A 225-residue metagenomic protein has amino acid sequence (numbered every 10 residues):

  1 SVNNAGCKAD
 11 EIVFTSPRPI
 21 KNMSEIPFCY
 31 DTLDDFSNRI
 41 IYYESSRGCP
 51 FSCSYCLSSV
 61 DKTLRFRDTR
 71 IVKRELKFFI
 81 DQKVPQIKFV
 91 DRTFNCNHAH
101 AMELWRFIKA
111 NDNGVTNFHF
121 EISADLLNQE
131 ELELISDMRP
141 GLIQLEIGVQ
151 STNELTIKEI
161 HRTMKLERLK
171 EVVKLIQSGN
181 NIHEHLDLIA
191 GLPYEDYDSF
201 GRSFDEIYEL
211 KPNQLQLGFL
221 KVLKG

Functional and structural regions predicted by a protein language model:
S1, I135-I143, I207-L215: Structural recognition of alpha->loop->beta junctions
S1-P19: Glycine-rich beta-alpha loop elements in corrinoid/cobalamin-binding modules across cobalamin-dependent enzymes
N3, R92, L220: Flexible loop residues that form catalytic and substrate-binding hotspots at small-molecule/glycan-binding clefts
S24-S178, A190: Radical SAM [4Fe-4S] cluster-binding motif and immediate context
F51, H98-A99, L155-I160, A190-D198 (+1 more regions): Flexible glycine/acidic-rich beta-alpha junction loops that bind and position SAM and/or redox cofactors in anaerobic
E131-I135, Y194-E209: Catalytic cores of alpha/beta
N181-E184: Short beta-strand/loop segments at the ligand-binding rim of alpha/beta enzyme cores
